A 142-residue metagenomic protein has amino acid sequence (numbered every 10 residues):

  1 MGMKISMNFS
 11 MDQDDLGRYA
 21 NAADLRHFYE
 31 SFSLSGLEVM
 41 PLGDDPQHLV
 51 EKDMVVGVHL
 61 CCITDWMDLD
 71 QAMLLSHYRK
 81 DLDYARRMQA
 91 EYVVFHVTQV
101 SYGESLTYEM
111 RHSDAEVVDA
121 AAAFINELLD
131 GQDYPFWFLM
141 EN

Functional and structural regions predicted by a protein language model:
M1-R87: N-terminal pre-domain/capping segments
D68-N142: Active-site acidic/histidine proton-transfer and metal-coordination neighborhood in alpha/beta enzyme cores
